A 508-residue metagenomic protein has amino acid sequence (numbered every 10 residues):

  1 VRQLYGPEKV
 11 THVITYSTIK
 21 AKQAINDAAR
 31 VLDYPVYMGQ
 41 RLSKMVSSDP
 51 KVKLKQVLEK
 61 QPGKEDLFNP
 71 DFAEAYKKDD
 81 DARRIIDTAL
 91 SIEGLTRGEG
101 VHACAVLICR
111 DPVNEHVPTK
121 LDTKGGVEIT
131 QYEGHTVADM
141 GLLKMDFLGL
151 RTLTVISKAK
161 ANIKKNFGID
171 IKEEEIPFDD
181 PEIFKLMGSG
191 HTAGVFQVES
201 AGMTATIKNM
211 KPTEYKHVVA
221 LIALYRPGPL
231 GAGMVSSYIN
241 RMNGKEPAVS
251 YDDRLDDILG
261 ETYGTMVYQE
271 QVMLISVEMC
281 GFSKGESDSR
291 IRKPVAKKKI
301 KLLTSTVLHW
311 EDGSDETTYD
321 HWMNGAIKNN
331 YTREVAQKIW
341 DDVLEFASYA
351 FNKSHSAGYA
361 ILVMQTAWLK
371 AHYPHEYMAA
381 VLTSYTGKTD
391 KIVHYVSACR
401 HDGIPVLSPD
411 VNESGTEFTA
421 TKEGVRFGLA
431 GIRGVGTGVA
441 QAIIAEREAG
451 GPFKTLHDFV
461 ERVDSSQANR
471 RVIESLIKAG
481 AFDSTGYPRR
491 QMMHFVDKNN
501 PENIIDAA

Functional and structural regions predicted by a protein language model:
V1-A508: Noncatalytic, beta-rich nucleic-acid-contacting surfaces in large DNA/RNA-processing enzymes
